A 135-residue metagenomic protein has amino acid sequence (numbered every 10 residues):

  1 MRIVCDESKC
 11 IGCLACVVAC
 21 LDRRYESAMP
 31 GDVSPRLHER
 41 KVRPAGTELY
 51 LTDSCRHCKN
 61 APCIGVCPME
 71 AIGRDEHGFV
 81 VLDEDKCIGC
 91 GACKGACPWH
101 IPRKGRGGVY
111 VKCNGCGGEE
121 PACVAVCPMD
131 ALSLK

Functional and structural regions predicted by a protein language model:
M1-K135: Non-ligating segments of multi-cofactor redox enzymes
